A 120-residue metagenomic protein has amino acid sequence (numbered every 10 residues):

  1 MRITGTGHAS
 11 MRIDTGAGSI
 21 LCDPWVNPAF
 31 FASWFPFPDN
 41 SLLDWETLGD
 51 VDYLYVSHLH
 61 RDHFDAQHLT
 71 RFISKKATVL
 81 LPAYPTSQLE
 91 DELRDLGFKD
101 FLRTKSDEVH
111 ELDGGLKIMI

Functional and structural regions predicted by a protein language model:
M1-A9: Bacterial Sec-exported substrate-binding components of ABC uptake systems
M1-R2, D14-I20, V109-M119: Beta-strand-turn-beta hairpins that frame and shape the catalytic cleft of phosphate-ester-processing enzymes
R12, P28-A29, L59-F64, T86-L89 (+1 more regions): Active-site environment of divalent metal-dependent phosphoester hydrolases
G16-Y55, L59, A66-R71: Pre-active-site segment of Zn-dependent metallo-hydrolases
G18, S74-T78, F98: A short helix->loop->beta-strand "cap" motif at the edges of active sites that frequently abuts
S57-L59, I73, L81-A83, L102: Glycine/small-residue-rich loop that forms an oxyanion/phosphate-binding "nest" at active or ligand-binding sites
D65-I73, Q88-E92: Metal-dependent catalytic neighborhoods of phosphoester/phosphodiester hydrolases
P82-I120: Metallo-beta-lactamase
